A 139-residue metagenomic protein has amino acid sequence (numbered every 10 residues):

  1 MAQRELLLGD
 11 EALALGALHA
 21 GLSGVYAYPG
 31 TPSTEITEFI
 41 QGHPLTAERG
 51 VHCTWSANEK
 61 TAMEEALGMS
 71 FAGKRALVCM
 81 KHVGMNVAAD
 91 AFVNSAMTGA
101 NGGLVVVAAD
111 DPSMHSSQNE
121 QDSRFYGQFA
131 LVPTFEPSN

Functional and structural regions predicted by a protein language model:
M1-S138: Thiamine diphosphate
